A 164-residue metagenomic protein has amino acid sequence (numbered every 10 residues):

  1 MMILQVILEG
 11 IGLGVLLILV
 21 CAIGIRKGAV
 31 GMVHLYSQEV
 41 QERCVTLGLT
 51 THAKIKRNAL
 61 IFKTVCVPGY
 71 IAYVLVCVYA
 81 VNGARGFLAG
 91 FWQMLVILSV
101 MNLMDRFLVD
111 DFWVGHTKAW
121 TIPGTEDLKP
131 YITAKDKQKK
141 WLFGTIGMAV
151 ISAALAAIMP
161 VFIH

Functional and structural regions predicted by a protein language model:
M1-L13, R57-M94, H164: Long, highly hydrophobic alpha-helical transmembrane signal-anchor segments
I7-G31, I97-W113: Hydrophobic alpha-helical membrane-embedded segments
E9, Q93-L98, G144, M148: Pore-lining and gate-forming transmembrane alpha-helices of multi-pass membrane transport proteins
L16-N58: Interfacial loop at the N-terminal end of multi-pass membrane proteins
Q41-I55, T121-K140: Short membrane-interface loop/juxtamembrane segments of multi-pass integral membrane proteins
R106-E126: Juxtamembrane non-transmembrane "cap" segments at the membrane-aqueous interface of multi-pass membrane proteins
K135-I151: Hydrophobic alpha-helical transmembrane segments
L155-H164: Juxtamembrane boundary at the C-terminal end of a transmembrane helix
